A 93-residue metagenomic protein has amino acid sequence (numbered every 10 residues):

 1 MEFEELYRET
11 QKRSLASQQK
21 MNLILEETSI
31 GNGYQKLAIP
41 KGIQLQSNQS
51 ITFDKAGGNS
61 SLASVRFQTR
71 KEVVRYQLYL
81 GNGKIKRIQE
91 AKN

Functional and structural regions predicted by a protein language model:
E5, K12-N93: N-terminal helix-rich module
